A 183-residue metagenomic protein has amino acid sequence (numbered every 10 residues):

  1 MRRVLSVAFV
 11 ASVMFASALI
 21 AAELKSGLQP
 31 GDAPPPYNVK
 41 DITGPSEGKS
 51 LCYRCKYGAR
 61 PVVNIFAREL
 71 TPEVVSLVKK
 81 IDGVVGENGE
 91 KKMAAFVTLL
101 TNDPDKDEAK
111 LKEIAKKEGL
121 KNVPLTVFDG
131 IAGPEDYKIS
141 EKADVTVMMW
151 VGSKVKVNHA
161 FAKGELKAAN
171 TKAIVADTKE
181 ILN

Functional and structural regions predicted by a protein language model:
M1-S12: Bacterial N-terminal signal peptides that target proteins for export
S12-A21: Sec/Tat signal peptide C-region and signal peptidase I cleavage site
A22-L51, P72: N-terminal "domain-start" segment that seeds a small globular fold
N38, I114-I139: Short, internal strand/loop/helix patches that form the active-site neighborhood or redox-interaction surface
S50-V75, M93-T98: Short active-site neighborhood of thiol/selenol oxidoreductases, capturing the structured segment around
Y57, D129-T171: Thiol/disulfide oxidoreductase modules built on the thioredoxin-like
S76-F96: Conserved helix-turn-beta segment immediately C-terminal to the redox Cys motif in thioredoxin-like folds
K91-K106, L120-A132: Thiol-based oxidoreductase modules, predominantly thioredoxin-like and allied folds used for disulfide exchange
